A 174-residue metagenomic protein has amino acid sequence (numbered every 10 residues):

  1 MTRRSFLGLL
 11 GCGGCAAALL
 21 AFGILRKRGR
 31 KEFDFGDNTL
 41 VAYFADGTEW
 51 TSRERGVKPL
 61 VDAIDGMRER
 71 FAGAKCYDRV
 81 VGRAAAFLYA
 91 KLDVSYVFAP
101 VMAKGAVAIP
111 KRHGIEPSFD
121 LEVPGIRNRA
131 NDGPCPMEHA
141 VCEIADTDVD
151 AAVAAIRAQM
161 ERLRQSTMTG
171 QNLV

Functional and structural regions predicted by a protein language model:
M1, A21-R28: C-terminal segment of N-terminal export signals and the immediately downstream linker at the start of the mature
M1-L7: Twin-arginine (Tat) signal peptide motif
F6, N38, H113-I115: Generic beta-strand structural signal
L7-G23: N-terminal export signals
R26-R30, G36-D37, Q165-V174: Extracytoplasmic/lumenal soluble domains of exported proteins with redox or metal-associated functions
G29-P100, E122-M137: Conserved mixed alpha/beta catalytic, RNA-binding, or beta-rich assembly cores of soluble enzyme, regulatory
V101-G105: Short, polar loop motifs at secondary-structure junctions
V107-V174: C-terminal binding/interaction regions
